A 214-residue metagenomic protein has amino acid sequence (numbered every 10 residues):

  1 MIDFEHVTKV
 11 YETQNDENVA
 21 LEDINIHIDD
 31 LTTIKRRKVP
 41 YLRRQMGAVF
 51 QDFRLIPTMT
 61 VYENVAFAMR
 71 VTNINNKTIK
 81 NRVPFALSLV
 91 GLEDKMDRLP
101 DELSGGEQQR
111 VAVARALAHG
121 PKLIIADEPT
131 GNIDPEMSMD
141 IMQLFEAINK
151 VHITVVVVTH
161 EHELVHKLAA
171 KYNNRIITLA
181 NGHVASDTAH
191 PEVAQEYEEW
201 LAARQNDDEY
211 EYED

Functional and structural regions predicted by a protein language model:
I28-Y41: ABC ATPase NBD Q-loop/coupling interface
M59-F67: Short coil-to-helix segment of the ABC ATPase nucleotide-binding domain corresponding to the Q-loop/switch region
R98-D101, H119, V151: Conserved signature/switch motifs of ABC ATPase nucleotide-binding domains
L99-L103, E107-Q109: Conserved ABC ATPase signature
V113: Hydrophobic anchor residue at the start of the ABC signature
I124-D127: Catalytic Walker B motif of ABC-type/P-loop ATPase nucleotide-binding domains
P135-M137: Helix N-cap at the start of a conserved alpha-helix in ABC-type nucleotide-binding domains
